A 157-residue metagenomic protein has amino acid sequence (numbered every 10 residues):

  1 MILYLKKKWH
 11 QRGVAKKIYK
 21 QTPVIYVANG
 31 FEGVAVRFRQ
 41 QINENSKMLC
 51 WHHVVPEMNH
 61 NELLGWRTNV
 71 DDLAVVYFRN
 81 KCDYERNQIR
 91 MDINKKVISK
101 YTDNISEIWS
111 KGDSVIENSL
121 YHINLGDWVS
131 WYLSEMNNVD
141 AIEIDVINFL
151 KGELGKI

Functional and structural regions predicted by a protein language model:
M1-I157: A SIS-like phosphosugar-recognition module
